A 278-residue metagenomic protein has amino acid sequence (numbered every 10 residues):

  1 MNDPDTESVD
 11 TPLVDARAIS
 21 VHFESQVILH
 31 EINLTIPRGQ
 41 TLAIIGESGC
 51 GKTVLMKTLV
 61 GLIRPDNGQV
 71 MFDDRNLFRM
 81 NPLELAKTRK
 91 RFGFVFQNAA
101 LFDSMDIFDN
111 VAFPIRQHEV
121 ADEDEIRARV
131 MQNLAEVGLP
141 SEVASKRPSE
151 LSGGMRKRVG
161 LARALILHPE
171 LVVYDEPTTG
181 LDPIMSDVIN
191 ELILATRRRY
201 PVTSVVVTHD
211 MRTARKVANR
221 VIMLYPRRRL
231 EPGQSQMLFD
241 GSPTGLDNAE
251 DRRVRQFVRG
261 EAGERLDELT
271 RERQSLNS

Functional and structural regions predicted by a protein language model:
V60: Helix-to-loop junction immediately C-terminal to a conserved catalytic motif
G68-N76: Conserved ABC transporter NBD signature motif
R75-N76, E123-E142: Conserved ABC ATPase "signature" region
M105-F113: Short coil-to-helix segment of the ABC ATPase nucleotide-binding domain corresponding to the Q-loop/switch region
R147-L151, M155: Conserved ABC ATPase signature
H168: Conserved catalytic motifs of ABC-family nucleotide-binding domains
V172-D175: Catalytic Walker B motif of ABC-type/P-loop ATPase nucleotide-binding domains
